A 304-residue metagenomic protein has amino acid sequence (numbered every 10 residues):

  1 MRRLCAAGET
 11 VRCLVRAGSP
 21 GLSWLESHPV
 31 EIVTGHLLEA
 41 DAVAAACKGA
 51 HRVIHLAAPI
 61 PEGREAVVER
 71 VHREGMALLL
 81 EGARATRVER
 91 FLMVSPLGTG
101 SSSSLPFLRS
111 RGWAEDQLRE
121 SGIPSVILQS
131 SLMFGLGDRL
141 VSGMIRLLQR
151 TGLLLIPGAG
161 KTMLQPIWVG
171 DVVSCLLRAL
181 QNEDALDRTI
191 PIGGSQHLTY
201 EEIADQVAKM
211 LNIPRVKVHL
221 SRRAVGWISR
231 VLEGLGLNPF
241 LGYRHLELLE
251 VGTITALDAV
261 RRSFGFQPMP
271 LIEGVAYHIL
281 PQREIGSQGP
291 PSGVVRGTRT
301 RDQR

Functional and structural regions predicted by a protein language model:
M1-E9: N-terminal Rossmann NAD(P)H-binding glycine-rich loop of SDR-like oxidoreductase domains
E9-A17: Conserved glycine-rich Rossmann-like NAD(P)H-binding loop of the short-chain dehydrogenase/reductase
R12, P59, V68-S121, S125-S131: Conserved Rossmann-fold NAD(P)-dependent oxidoreductase catalytic core, especially the SDR/UDP-sugar
S19-P20, W24-L78, G82-R84, L97-S101: NAD(P)H-binding glycine-rich loop region in Rossmannoid oxidoreductase-like domains and their noncatalytic homologs
S103-L105, V126-G143, T162-M163, L198: Flexible, glycine-rich beta-alpha linker
R139-L140, A159-Q181, D187-P191: Substrate-positioning beta->alpha
I145-P157: A short C-terminal helix-loop "cap" of Rossmann-like NAD(P)-dependent dehydrogenase/epimerase domains
R178-G242, T255-R304: Mid/C-terminal beta-alpha module of Rossmann-like enzyme folds, strongest in SDR-family dehydrogenases/epimerases
